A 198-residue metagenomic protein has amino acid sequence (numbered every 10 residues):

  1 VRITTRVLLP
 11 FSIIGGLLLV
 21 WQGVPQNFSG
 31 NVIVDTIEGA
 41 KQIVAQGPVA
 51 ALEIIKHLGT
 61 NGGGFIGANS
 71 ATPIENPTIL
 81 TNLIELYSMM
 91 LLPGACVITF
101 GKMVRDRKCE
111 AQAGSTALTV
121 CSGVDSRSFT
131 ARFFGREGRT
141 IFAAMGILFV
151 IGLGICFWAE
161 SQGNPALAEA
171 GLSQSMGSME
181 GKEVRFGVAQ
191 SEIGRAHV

Functional and structural regions predicted by a protein language model:
V1-R195: Membrane-proximal intracellular helices of multi-pass ion channels
V198: Calmodulin-binding IQ motif helices
